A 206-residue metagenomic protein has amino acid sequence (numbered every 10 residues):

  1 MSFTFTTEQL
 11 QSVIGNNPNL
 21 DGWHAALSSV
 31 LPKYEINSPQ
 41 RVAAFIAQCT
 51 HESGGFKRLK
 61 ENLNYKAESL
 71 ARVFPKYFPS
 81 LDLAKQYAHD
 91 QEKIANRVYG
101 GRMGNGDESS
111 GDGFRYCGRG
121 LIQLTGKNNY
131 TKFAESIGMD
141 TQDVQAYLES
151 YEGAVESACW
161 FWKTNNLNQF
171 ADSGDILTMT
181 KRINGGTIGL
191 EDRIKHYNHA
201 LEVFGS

Functional and structural regions predicted by a protein language model:
S2-G22, T50-W160: Peptidoglycan-targeting cell-wall enzymes and recognition modules
V13-A43: N-terminal carbohydrate-binding/catalytic regions of secreted carbohydrate-active enzymes
S28, I46, A158-C159, T180 (+2 more regions): Non-transmembrane alpha-helical segments in soluble domains of secreted/periplasmic/extracellular proteins
S29-N37, D143-E149, A171: Short, mixed-charge amphipathic alpha-helical segments
K33-F45, R58-N62, N168-T180: Surface-exposed patches in mature extracellular/periplasmic domains of secreted proteins
C49-E52, D172-G189: Acidic helix/loop microenvironments that form the catalytic cleft of cell-wall polysaccharide enzymes
C159-N168: Extended serine/threonine-enriched, polar tracts that run as long, contiguous segments within proteins
Q169, R182-S206: Low-complexity, Gly/Ser/Thr/Pro-rich intrinsically disordered linker/tail segments
